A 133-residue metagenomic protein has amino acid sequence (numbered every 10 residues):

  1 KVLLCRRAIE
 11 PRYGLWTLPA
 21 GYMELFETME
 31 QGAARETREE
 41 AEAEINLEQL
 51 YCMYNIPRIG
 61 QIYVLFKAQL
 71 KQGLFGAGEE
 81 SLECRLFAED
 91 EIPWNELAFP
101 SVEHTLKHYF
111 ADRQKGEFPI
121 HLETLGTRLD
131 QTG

Functional and structural regions predicted by a protein language model:
K1-T17, I45, Q49: N-terminal strand-loop-strand
M23-H108, D112, E117-F118, G133: Unchanged
I120-G133: A short, charged, Gly/Pro-tolerant segment at domain boundaries
